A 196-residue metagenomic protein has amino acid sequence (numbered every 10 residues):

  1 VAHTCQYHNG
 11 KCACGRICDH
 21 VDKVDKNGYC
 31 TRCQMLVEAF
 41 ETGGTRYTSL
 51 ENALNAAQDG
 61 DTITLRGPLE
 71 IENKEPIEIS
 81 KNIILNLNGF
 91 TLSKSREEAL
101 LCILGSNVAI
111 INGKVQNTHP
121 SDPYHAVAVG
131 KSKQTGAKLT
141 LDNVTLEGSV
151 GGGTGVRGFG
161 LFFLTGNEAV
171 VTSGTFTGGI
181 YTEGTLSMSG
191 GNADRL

Functional and structural regions predicted by a protein language model:
V1-T48, R96, S121-D122, G179-Y181 (+1 more regions): Extracellular adhesion/carbohydrate-binding repeat motifs centered on closely spaced tryptophans
H3-Y7, H20-K23, A99-I103, A126-K133 (+2 more regions): Tandem-repeat/low-complexity and Cys-motif detector
G10, Y124-V127, A137, G151-L161 (+2 more regions): Glycine-centered small-residue motifs that form tight turns and secondary-structure capping sites at repeat-unit
C14, A53, L65, Y124-V127 (+2 more regions): Gram-positive cell-envelope targeting signals
V37-R66: Acidic Gly/Asp/Thr-rich repetitive segments characteristic of extracellular carbohydrate-active and adhesion proteins
P68, L87-F90, S106-V108, N112-G113 (+8 more regions): Solvent-exposed loop/turn tips at the surfaces of repeat/solenoid architectures
I71-I84, L92-N112, Q116-L139, F163: Extracellular beta-strand-rich solenoid/capping regions of secreted or surface-exposed proteins that bind or remodel
